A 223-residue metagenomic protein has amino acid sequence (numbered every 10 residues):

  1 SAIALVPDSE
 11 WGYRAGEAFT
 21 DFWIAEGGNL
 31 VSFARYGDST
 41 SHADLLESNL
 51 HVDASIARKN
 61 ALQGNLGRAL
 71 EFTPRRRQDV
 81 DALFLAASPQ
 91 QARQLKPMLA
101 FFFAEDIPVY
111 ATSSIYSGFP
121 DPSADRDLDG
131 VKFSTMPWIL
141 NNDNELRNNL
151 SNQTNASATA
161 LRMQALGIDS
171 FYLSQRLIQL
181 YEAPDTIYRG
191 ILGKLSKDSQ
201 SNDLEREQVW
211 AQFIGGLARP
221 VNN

Functional and structural regions predicted by a protein language model:
S1-I3, R14-A18, P137-E145, L166-L173: Hydrophobic alpha-helical segments within soluble ligand-binding/sensing domains
S1-Q90: Extracellular/periplasmic Venus flytrap/periplasmic-binding protein
A2-P7, V31-F33, I107-V109, L161-M163 (+1 more regions): Surface-exposed patches in mature extracellular/periplasmic domains of secreted proteins
V6, A87, A111-S114, T135 (+2 more regions): Active-site proximal loops enriched in glycine and acidic residues that flank catalytic Cys/His/Asp and coordinate
I24, A43-L62, Q78-V80, K96-I168 (+1 more regions): Extracellular/periplasmic periplasmic-binding protein-like sensory domains
A69, Q94-P97: N-terminal post-signal-peptidase region of extra-cytosolic proteins
N152-V221: Segments of small-molecule ligand-sensing domains
